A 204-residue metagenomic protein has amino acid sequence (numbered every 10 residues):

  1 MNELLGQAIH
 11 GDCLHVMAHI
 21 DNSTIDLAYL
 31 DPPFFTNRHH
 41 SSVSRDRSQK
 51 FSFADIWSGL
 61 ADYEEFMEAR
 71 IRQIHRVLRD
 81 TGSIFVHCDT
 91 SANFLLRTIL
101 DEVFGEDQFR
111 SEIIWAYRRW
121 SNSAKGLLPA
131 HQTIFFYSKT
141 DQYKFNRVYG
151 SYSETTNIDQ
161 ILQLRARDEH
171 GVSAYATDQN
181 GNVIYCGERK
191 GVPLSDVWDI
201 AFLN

Functional and structural regions predicted by a protein language model:
M1-N204: Core catalytic lobe of class I
